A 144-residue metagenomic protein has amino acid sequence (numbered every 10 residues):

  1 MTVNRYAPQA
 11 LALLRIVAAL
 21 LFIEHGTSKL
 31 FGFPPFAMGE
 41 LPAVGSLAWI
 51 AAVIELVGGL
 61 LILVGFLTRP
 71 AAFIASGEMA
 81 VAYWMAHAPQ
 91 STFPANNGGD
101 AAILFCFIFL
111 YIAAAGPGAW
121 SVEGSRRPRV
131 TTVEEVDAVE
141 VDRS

Functional and structural regions predicted by a protein language model:
M1-F31, A48-V53, V57, V64-S144: Extended, low-polarity transmembrane helix blocks
L30-A48: Membrane-interface interhelical connector segments
